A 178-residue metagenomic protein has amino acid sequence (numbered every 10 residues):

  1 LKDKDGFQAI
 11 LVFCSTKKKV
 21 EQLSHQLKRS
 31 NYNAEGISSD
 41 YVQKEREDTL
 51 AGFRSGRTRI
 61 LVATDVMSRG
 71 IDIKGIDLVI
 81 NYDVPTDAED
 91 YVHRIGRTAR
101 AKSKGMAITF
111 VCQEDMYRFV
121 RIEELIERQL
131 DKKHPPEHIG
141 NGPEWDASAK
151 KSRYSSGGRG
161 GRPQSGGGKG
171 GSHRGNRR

Functional and structural regions predicted by a protein language model:
L1-P143, R177: Conserved helicase RecA-like core
Q129-R178: Non-catalytic, charged low-complexity extensions flanking SF2 helicase motor domains
